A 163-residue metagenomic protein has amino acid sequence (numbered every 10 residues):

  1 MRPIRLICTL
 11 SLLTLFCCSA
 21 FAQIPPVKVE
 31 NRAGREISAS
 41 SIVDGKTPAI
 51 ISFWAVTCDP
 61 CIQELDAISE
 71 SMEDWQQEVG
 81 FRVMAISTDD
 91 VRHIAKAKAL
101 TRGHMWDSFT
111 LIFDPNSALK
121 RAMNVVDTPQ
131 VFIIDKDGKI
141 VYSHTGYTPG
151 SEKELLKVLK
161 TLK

Functional and structural regions predicted by a protein language model:
M1-L6: Positively charged n-region of N-terminal signal peptides that target proteins for export
C8-S19: Bacterial N-terminal signal peptides
C18-S41: N-terminal "domain-start" segment that seeds a small globular fold
S41-I62: Short active-site neighborhood of thiol/selenol oxidoreductases, capturing the structured segment around
I50-I51, V83, V131: Hydrophobic beta-strand anchors of alpha/beta hydrolase catalytic cores
I62-G103, N116-R121: Structural microenvironment flanking redox-active thiols in thiol-disulfide oxidoreductases
L100-I134: Short, internal strand/loop/helix patches that form the active-site neighborhood or redox-interaction surface
I133-K163: Thiol-/selenol-based redox modules, centered on thioredoxin-like and closely related oxidoreductase domains
